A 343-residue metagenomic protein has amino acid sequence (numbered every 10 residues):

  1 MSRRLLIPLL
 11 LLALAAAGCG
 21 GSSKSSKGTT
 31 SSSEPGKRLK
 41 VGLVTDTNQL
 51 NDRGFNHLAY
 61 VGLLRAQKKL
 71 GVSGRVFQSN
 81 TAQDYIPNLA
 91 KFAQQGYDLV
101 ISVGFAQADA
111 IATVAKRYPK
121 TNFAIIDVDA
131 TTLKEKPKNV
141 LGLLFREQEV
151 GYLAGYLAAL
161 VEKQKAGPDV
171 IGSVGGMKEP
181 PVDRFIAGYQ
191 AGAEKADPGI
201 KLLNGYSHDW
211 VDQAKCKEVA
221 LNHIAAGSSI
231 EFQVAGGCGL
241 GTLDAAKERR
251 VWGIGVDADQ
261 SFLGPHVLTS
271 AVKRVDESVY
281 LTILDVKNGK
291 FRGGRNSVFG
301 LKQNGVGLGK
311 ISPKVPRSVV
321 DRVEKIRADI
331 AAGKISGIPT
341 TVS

Functional and structural regions predicted by a protein language model:
M1-A17: Sec-dependent bacterial lipoprotein signal peptides
G18-T29: Bacterial lipoprotein signal-peptidase II cleavage site
K27-S343: A residue-level marker of the well-folded mature domains of exported/periplasmic proteins
